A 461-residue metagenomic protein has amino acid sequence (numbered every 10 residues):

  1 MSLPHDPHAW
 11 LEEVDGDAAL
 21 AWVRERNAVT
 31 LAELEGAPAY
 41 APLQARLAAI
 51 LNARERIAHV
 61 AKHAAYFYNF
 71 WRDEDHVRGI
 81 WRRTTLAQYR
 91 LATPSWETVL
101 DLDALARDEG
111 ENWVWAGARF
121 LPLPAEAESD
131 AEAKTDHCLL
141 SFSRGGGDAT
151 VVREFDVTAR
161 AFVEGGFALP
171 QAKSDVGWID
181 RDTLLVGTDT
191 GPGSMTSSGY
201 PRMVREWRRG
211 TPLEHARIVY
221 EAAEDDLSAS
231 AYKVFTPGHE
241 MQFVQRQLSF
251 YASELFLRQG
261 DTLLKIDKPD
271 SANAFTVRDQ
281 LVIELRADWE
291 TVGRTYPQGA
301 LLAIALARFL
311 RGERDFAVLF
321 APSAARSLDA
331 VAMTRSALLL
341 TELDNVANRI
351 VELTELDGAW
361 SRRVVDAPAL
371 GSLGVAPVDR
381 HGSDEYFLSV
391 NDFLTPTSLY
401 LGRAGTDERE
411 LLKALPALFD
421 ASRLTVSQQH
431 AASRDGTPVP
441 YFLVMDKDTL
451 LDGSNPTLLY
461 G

Functional and structural regions predicted by a protein language model:
M1-N27, H59: Zn2+-dependent metallopeptidase catalytic domains
L3, A9-V14, A32-R54, Q88-V114 (+7 more regions): Multi-bladed beta-propeller domains
P42, R46-L86: Long amphipathic N-terminal alpha/beta scaffold segment
A53-F70, E109-S141, A168-L185, A222-Q245 (+4 more regions): Conserved beta-propeller blade repeats
D75-R82, G147-R153, G193-E206, M241 (+4 more regions): Structural motif
R83-L86, V151, D156-V163, L169-P192: Hydrophobic or amphipathic alpha-helical targeting/insertion segments
A131, A369-G461: Serine-hydrolase catalytic core recognition
R181-L257: Solenoidal tandem-repeat scaffolds enriched in leucines and small polar residues
